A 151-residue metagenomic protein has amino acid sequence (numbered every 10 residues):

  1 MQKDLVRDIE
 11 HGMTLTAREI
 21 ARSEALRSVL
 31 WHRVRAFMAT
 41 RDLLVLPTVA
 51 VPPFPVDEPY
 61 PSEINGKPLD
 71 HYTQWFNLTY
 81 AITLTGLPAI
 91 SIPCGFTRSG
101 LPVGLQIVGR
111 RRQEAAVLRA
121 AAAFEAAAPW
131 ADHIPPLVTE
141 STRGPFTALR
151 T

Functional and structural regions predicted by a protein language model:
M1-H32, V51, S91-C94, R98-L101: Short helix-loop capping/hinge segments that flank enzyme active sites or metal/cofactor-binding pockets
G12, L26, F37, F124-A127 (+1 more regions): Change "in soluble alpha/beta enzymes" to "in soluble alpha/beta proteins
I20, E24-R41, V117, A122: Acyltransferase
A21-R22, F54-W75: Short, surface-exposed loop/helix-turn segments at secondary-structure junctions that function as lids/hinges flanking
R35-A36, L69-I92: Small-aliphatic-rich amphipathic alpha-helix that forms the alpha element of a beta-alpha
L101-R110, V117-A121: Short, well-ordered beta-strand elements
A116-T151: Short, gly/Ser/Thr-rich active-site loops of penicillin-recognizing serine hydrolases
